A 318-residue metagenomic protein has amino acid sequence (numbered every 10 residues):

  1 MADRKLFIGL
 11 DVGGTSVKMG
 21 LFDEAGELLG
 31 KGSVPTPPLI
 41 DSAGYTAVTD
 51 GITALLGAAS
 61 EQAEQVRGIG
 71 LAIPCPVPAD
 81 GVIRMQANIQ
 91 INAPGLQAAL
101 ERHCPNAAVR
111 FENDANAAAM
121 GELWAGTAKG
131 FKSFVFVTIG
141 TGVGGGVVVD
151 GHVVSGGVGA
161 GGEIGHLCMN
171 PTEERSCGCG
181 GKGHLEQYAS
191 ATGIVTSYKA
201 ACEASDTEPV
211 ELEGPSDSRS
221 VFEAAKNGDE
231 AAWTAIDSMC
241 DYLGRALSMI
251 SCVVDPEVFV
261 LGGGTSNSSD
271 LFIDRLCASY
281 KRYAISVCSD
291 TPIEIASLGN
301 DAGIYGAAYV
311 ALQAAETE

Functional and structural regions predicted by a protein language model:
M1-G68, V77-D80, A98-V109, G121-F131 (+2 more regions): ATP-binding/phosphotransfer module of carbohydrate and carboxylate kinases, centering on a glycine-rich
L28, I83, V153-V154: Hydrophobic "anchor" residues
G32-V34, A87, G157: Short hydrophobic alpha-helix segments
I73, A79, V149-D150: A cytosolic small-molecule/anion-sensing beta-strand core signal
V82-N92: A charged helix-plus-loop insertion that forms the helical arch/lid used to bind and gate nucleic-acid substrates
F111-N113: Short loop/edge segments at beta-strand edges and connector loops that shape dinucleotide/nucleotide cofactor-binding
A118: Proteins enriched for Cys/Gly/acidic motifs involved in redox and nucleic-acid/cofactor modification
F131-Y188: Glycine-rich phosphate-binding loop of actin/hexokinase-like ATP-binding domains
